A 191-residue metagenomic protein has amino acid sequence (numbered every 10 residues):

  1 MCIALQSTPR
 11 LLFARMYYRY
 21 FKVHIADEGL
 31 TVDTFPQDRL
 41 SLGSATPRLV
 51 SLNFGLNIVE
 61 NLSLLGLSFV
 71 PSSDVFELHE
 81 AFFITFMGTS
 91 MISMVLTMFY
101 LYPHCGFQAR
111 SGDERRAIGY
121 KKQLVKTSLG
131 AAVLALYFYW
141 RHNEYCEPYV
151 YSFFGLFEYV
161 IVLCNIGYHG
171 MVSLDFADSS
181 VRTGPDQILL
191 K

Functional and structural regions predicted by a protein language model:
M1, Q37-L52, S68, S111-Y120 (+2 more regions): Juxtamembrane membrane-interface segments at transmembrane-helix boundaries in membrane proteins
M1-I84: Early transmembrane hairpin module of multi-pass membrane proteins
A4-R15, S51-G66, I84-F99, Q123-Y137 (+1 more regions): Hydrophobic alpha-helical cores of multi-pass transmembrane domains in eukaryotic membrane proteins
M16, A26, V70, E80 (+3 more regions): Short coil/turn segments at secondary-structure boundaries
Y20-Q37, T85, G106-R115, N143-V150 (+1 more regions): Interhelical loop segments of eukaryotic multi-pass membrane proteins
L65-T85, Y102-A109, L136-E158: Membrane-lumen (extracellular) interface motif
M98-R110, G170, L174: A cytosolic-side transmembrane-helix exit/cap motif
G130-L190: C-terminal transmembrane-bundle signature of multipass membrane proteins, characterized by strong activation on
